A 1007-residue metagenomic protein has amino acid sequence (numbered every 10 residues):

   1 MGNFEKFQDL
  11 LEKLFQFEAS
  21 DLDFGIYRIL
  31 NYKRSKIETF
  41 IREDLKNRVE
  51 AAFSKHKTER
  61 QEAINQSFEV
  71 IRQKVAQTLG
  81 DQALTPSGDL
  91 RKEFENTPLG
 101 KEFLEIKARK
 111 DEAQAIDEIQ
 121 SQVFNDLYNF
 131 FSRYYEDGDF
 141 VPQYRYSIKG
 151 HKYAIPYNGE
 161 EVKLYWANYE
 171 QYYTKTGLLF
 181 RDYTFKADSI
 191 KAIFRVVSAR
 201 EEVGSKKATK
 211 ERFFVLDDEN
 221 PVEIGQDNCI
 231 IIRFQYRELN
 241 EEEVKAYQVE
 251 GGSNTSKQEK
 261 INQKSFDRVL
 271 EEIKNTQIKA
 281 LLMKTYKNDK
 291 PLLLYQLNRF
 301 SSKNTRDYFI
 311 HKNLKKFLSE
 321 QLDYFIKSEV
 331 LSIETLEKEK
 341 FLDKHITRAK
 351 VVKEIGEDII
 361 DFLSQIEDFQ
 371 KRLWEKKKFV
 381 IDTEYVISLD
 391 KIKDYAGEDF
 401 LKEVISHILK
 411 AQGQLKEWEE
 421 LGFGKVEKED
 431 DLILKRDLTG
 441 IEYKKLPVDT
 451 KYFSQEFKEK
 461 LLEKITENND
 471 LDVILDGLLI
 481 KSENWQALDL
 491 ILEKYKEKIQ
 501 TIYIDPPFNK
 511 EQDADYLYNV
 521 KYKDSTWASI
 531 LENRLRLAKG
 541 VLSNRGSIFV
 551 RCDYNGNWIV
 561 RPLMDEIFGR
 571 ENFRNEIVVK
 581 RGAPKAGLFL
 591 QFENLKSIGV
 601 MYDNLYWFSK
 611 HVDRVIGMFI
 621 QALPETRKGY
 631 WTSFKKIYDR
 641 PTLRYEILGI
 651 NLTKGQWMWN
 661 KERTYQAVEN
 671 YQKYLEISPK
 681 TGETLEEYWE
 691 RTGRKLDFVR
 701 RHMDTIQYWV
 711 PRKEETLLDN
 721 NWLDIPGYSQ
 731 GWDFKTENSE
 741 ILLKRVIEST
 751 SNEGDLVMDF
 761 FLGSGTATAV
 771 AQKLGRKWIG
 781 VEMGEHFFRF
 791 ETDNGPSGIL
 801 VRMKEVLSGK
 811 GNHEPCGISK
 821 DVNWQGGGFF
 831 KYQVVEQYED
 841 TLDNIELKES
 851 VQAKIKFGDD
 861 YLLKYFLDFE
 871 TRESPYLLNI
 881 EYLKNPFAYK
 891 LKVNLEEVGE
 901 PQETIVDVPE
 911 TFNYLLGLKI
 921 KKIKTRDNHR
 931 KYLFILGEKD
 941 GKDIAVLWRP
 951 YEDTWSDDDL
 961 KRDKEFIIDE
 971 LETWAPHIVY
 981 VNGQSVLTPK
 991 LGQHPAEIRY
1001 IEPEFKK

Functional and structural regions predicted by a protein language model:
M1-E459, I465, L471, W485 (+9 more regions): Accessory, often C-terminal, charged low-complexity segments
F234, E497-D513, M564, V757-A771 (+1 more regions): Conserved proline-anchored active-site loop of SAM-dependent methyltransferases that bridges a beta-strand
K464-D476, A514-N519, W722-W732: Short glycine/proline-rich turn/loop motifs
N484-A487, N509: Short acidic, Gly/Ser-rich segments with clustered Asp/Glu that frequently serve as metal-coordination loops in enzyme
Q500, P507-I530, R534, S543-R545 (+2 more regions): Mobile active-site "lid"/loop adjacent to the S-adenosyl-L-methionine
I504-N509, E715-G727, E748, G763: Glycine-rich, acidic and aromatic/proline-enriched surface loops and short helix-turn segments that act as binding
G546-V550: Conserved beta-strand signature within the Rossmann-like core of class I S-adenosyl-L-methionine
Q730-L742: Conserved SAM-binding loop and adjacent beta-strand
